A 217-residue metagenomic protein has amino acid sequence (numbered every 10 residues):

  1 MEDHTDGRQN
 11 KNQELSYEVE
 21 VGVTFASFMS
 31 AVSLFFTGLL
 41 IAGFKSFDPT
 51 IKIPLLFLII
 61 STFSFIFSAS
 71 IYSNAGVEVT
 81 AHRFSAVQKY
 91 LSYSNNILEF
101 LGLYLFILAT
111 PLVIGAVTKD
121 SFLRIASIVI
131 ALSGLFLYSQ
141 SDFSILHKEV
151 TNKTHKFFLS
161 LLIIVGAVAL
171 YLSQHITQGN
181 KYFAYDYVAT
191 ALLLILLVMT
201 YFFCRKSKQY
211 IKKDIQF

Functional and structural regions predicted by a protein language model:
M1-S16: Short, Lys/Arg-rich, polar N-terminal cytosolic tail immediately upstream of the first transmembrane signal-anchor
N12, S16-V19, Q88, S92: Membrane-helix interfacial "entry" motifs
Y17-E20, T24-A26, P54, N95: Hydrophobic alpha-helical transmembrane segments of integral membrane proteins, especially multi-pass transporters
V21-A42: The first (N-terminal) embedded transmembrane alpha-helix
F44-I51: Terminal, low-complexity, charged helical segments
I51-F217: Alpha-helical transmembrane segments of integral membrane proteins
